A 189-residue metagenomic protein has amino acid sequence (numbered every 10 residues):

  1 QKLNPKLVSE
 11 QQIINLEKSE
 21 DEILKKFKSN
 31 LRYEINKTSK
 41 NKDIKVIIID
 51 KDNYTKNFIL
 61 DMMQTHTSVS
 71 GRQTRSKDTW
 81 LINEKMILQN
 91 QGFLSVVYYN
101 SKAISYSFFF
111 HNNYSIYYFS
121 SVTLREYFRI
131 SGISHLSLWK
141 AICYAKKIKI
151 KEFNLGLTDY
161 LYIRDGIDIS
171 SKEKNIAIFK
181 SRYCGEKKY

Functional and structural regions predicted by a protein language model:
K2-I130, Y144-A145: A conserved beta-strand-loop-helix scaffold within acyl/acetyltransferase catalytic domains
Q91-Y189: Aromatic (often tryptophan-rich) hydrophobic motifs at membrane interfaces
